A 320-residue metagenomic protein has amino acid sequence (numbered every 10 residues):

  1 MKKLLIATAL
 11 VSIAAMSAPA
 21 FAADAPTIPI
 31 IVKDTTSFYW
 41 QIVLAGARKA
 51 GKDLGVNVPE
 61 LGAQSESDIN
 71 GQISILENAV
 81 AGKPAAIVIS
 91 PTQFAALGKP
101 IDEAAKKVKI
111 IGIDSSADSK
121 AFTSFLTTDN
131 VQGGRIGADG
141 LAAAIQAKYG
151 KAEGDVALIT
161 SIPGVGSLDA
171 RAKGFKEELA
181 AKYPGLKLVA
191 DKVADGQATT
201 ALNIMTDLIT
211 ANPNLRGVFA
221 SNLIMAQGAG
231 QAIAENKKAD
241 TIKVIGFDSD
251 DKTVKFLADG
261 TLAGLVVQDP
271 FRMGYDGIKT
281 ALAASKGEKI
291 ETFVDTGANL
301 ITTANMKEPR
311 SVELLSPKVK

Functional and structural regions predicted by a protein language model:
K3-L5, F21-K320: A residue-level marker of the well-folded mature domains of exported/periplasmic proteins
A7-A15: Bacterial N-terminal signal peptides
S17-P19: N-terminal signal peptide c-region/cleavage motif recognized by signal peptidases
